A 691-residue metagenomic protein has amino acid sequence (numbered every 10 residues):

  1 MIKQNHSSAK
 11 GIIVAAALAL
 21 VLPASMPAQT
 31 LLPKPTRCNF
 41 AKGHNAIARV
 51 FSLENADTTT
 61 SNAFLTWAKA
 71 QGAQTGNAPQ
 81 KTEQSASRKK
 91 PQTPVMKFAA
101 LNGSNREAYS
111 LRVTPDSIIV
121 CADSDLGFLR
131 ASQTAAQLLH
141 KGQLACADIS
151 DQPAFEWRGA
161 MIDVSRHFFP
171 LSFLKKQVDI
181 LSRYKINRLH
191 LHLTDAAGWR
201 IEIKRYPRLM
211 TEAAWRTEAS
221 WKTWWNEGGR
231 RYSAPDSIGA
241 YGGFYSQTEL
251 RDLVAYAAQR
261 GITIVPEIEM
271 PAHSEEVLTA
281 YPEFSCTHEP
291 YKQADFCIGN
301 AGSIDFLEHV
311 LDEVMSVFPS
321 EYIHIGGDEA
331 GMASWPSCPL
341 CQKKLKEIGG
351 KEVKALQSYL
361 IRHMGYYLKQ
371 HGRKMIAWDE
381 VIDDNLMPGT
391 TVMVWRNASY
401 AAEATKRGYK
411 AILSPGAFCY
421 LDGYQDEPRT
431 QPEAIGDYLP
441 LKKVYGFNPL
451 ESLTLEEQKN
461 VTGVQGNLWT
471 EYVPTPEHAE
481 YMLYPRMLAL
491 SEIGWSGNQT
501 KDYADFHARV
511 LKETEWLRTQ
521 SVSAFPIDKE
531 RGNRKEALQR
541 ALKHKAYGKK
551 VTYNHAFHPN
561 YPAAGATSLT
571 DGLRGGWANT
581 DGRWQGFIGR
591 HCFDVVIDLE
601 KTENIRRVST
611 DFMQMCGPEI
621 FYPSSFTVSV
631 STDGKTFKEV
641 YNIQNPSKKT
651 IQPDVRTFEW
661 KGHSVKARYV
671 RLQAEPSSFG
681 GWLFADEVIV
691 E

Functional and structural regions predicted by a protein language model:
I2-V14: Bacterial N-terminal signal peptides that target proteins for export
I13-A17, P23-P153, M375-W378, I382 (+8 more regions): Acidic, contiguous N-terminal accessory segments
N102-I304, E308-Y322, H363, Y367 (+1 more regions): Feature activates predominantly on carbohydrate-active enzymes
F168-P170, A196-E202, P271-V277, H324 (+7 more regions): Flexible loop/turn segments at secondary-structure boundaries
V277, C286-T287, Y291-P388, W395-A402: Active-site neighborhood of glycoside hydrolase catalytic domains
M375-T390, R396-R540: Flexible, acidic glycine-rich loops studded with aromatic residues
Q539-R574: Predominantly extracellular/luminal regions of secreted and cell-surface proteins, especially disulfide-bonded
G576-Y641, Q652-E691: Aromatic, loop-rich ligand-recognition surfaces of beta-strand-rich domains
